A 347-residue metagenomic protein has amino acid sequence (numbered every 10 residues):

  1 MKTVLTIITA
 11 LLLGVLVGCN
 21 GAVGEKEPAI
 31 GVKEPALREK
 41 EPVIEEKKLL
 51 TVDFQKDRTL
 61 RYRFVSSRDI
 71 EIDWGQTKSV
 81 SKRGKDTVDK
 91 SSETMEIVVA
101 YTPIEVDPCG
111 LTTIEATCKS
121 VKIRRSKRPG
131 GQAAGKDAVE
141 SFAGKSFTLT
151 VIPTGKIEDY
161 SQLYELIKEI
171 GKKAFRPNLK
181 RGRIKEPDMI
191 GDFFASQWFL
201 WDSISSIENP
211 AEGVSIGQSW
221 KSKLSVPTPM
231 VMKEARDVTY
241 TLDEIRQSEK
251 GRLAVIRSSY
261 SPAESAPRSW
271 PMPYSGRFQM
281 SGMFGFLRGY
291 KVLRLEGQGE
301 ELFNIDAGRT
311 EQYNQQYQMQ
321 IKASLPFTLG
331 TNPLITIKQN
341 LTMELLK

Functional and structural regions predicted by a protein language model:
M1-L5: Positively charged n-region of N-terminal signal peptides that target proteins for export
I8-L16: Bacterial N-terminal signal peptides
L16-V17, A36: Hydrophobic alpha-helical elements and their junctions with loops/disorder across both membrane and soluble proteins
N20-A22: Bacterial signal peptide processing site
E27, G31-E34, R38-K347: Signature of exported/secreted
